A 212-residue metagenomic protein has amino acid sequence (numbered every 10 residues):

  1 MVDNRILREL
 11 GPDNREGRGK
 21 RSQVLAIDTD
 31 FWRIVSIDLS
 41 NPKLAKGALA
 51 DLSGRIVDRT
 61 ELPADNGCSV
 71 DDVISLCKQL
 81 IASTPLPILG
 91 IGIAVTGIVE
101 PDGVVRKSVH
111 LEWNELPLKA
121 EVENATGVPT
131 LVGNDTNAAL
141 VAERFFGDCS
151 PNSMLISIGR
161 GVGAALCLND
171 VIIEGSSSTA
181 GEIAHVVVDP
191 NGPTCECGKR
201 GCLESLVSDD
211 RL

Functional and structural regions predicted by a protein language model:
M1-L10: N-terminal helix-turn-helix
E9-P12, E16-I34, G133-S153: Conserved phosphate-binding catalytic cores of ATP/NTP-utilizing and phosphoryl-transfer enzymes
R21-R59, L155-L168: Gly/Thr-rich phosphate-binding beta-strand-loop-beta motif of the actin/hexokinase/Hsp70
A50, A142-E143, A165-N169, I173-G175 (+1 more regions): Short beta-strand-to-turn element immediately C-terminal to the catalytic PLP-Schiff-base lysine in fold type I
I56-N152: Glycine-rich phosphate-binding loop and adjoining helix at the ATP-binding site of ATP-dependent phosphoryl-transfer
G67-V73, T179-N191, C195: A short, polar/charged loop-to-alpha-helix boundary motif
H185-L212: Active-site core segments that coordinate phosphate-bearing ligands/cofactors across diverse enzyme families
